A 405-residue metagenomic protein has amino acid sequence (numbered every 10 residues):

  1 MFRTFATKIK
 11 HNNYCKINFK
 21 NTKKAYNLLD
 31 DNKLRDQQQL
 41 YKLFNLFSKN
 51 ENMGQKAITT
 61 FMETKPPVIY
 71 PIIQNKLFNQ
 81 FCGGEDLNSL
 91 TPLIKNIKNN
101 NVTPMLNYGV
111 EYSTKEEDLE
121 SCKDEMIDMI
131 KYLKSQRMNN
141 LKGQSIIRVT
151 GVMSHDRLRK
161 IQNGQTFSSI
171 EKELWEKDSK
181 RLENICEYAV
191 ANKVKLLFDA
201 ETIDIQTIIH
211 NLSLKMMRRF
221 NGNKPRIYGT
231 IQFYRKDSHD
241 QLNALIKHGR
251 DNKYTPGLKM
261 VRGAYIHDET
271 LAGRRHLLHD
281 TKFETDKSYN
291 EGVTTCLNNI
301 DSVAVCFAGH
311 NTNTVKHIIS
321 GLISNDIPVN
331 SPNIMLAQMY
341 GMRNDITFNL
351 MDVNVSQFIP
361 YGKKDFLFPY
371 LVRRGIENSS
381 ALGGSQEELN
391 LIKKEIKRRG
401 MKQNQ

Functional and structural regions predicted by a protein language model:
F2-Q405: Positively charged, amphipathic and often flexible ligand-engagement surfaces
